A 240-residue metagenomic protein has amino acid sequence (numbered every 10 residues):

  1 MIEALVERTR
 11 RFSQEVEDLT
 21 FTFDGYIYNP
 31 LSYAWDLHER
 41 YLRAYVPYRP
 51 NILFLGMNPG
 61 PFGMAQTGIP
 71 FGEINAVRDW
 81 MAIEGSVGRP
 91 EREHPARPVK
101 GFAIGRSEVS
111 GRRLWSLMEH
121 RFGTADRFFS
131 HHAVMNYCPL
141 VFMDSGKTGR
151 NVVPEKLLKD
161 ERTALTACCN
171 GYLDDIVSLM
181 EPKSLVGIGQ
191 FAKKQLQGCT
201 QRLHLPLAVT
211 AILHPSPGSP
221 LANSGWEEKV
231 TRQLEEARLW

Functional and structural regions predicted by a protein language model:
I2-S184, K193-K194, T210, G218-L221 (+1 more regions): A polyanion-binding, active-site-adjacent surface
M180, L203-H204: A structural signal for short coil/turn segments at secondary-structure junctions
Q190, P215: Active-site metal-binding loops of divalent metal-dependent hydrolases
L196-L203: Short, aromatic/basic amphipathic alpha-helical patches
H204-H214: Short hydrophobic/aromatic-enriched beta-strand-loop microsegments
